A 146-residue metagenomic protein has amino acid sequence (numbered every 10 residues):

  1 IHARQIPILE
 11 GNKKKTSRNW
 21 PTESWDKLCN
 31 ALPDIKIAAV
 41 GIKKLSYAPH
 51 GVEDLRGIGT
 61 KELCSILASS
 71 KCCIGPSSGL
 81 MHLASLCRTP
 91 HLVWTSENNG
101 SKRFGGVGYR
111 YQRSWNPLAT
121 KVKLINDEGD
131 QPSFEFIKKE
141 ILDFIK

Functional and structural regions predicted by a protein language model:
I1, K27, S65, K139 (+1 more regions): Charged/polar, solvent-exposed surface patches and flexible loops
I1-K14: Conserved donor-binding/catalytic core segment of Leloir-type glycosyltransferases
H2, R56, N126: Residue-level detector of conserved, well-ordered beta-strand and adjacent loop positions that form binding/recognition
E10, A48, K102-R103: Generic domain-boundary/flexible-linker signal
K15-N99: Donor-binding and catalytic core of enzymes assembling or modifying cell-surface/extracellular glycoconjugates
H82-K146: Nucleotide-sugar donor-binding patch of glycosyltransferase catalytic domains
